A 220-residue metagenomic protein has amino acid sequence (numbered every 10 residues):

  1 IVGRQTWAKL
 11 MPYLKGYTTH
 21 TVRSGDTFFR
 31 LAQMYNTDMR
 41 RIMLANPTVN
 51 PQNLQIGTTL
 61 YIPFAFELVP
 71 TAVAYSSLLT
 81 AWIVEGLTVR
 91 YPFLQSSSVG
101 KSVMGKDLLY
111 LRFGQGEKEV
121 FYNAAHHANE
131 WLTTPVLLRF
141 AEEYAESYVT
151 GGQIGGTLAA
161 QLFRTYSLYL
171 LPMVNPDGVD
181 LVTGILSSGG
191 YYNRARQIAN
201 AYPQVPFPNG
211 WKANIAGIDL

Functional and structural regions predicted by a protein language model:
P12-N36, T58, F64-E67: Primarily a LysM-type cell-wall glycan-binding module
V22, F121-A124: Short hydrophobic beta-strand that contains or immediately precedes a catalytic carboxylate
R41, P63-M104: Short glycine- and acidic-rich boundary segments immediately preceding or forming the N-terminal edge of structured
M43-N50: Short acidic beta-strand-loop surface patches of small beta-rich interaction domains
L109-E117, A125: Short beta-strand-to-loop junctions in surface cap/lid or active-site-entrance loops
E117-K118, W131-L220: Active-site/substrate-binding loop(s) of hydrolase catalytic cores
